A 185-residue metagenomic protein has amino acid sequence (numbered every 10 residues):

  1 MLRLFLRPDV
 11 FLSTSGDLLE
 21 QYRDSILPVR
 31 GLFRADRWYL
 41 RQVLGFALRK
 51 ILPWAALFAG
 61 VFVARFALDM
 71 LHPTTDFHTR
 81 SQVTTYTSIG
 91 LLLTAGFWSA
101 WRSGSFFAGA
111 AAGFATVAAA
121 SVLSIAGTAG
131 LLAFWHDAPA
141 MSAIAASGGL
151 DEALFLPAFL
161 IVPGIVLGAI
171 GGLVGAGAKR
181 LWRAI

Functional and structural regions predicted by a protein language model:
M1-G60: Negatively charged linear elements and acidic catalytic determinants
L48-I185: Juxtamembrane/disordered regions of integral membrane proteins
